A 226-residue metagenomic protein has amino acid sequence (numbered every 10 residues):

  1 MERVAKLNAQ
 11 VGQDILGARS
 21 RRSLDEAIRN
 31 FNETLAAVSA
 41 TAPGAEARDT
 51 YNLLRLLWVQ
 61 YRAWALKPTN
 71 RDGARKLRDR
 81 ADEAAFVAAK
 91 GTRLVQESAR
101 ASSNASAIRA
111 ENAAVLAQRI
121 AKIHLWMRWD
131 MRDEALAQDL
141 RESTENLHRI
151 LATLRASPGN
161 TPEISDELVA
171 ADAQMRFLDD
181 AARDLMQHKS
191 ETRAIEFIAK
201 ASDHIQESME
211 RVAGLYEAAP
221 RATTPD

Functional and structural regions predicted by a protein language model:
M1, D49-T50, E83-A114, I164-E167 (+1 more regions): Amphipathic alpha-helical segments and their boundaries
M1-R19, V59-A63, A101-R132, R176-R183 (+1 more regions): N-terminal extracytoplasmic segments of bacterial inner-membrane proteins
Q10, R19, D72-K76, W126 (+3 more regions): Short, tandemly repeated low-complexity microdomains enriched for cysteine and small residues
G17, T41-G44, L94-E97, A101 (+5 more regions): Soluble, cytosolic/nucleoplasmic coiled-coil alpha-helices used as oligomeric scaffolds and tethers in large eukaryotic
R21-K76, E83, V87-K90, R141-E191 (+3 more regions): Heptad-repeat alpha-helical coiled-coil/4-helix-bundle sensor or tether segments in soluble regions
R132-E145, A201: Short secondary-structure subsegments characteristic of cysteine-rich extracellular domains
